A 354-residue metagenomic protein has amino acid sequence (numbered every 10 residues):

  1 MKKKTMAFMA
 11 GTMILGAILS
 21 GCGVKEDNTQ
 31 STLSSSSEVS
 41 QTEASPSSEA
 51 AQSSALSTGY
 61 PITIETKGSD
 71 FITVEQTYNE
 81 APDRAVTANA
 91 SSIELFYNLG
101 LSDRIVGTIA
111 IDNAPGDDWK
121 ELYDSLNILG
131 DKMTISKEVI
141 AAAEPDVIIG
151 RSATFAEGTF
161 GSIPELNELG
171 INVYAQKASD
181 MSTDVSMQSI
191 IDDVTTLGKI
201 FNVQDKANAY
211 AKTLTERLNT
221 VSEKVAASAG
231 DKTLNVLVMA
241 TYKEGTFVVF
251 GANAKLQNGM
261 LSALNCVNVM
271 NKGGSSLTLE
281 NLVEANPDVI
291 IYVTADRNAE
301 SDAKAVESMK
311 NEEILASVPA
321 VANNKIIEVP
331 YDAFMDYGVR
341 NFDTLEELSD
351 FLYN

Functional and structural regions predicted by a protein language model:
K2-K4, F8, S20-E94, I200-V238 (+1 more regions): Bacterial Sec-exported substrate-binding components of ABC uptake systems
G11-I18: Bacterial N-terminal signal peptides
T77, S136-V147, T278-N286: Short helices/loops that flank or line small-molecule/ion binding pockets
R84-A143, V147, R151-A153, C266-V269: A short, structured surface patch at a secondary-structure boundary
S91-E94, I111-A114, V147, A153-E157 (+5 more regions): Solvent-exposed loop/turn segments at secondary-structure junctions within structured extracellular/periplasmic domains
I111-G116, V248-S275: Alpha-helical, coiled-coil/dimerization segments enriched in small aliphatic residues
P115-G116, S152-G161, I171-T196, G230-L256: Extracytoplasmic ligand-binding site segments that recognize negatively charged/polar headgroups
D184-F201, N208, I291-N354: Structured C-terminal subdomain patch of bacterial secreted/periplasmic proteins
